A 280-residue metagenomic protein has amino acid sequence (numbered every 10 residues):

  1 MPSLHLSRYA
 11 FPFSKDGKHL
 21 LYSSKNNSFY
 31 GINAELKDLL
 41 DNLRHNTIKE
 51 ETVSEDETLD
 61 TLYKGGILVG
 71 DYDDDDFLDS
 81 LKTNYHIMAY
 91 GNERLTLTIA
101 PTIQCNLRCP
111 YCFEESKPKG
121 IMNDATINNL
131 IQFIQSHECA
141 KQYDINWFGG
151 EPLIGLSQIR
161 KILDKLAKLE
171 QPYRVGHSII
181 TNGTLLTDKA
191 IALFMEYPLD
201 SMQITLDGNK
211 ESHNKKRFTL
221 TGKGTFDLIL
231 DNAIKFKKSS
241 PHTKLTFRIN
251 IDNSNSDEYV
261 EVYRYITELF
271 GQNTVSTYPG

Functional and structural regions predicted by a protein language model:
L6-L21, N26-G31, E55-T98: N-terminal [4Fe-4S]-dependent radical SAM core
E35, L39-V53: Short acidic, hydrophobic short linear motifs in intrinsically disordered regions
T61, S80-A192, Y197-D200: Conserved alpha-helical substructure of the radical SAM core
I121-A125, L220-L228: Alpha-helix N-cap and loop-to-helix initiation/capping positions
L130, Q158, I162-L166, A190 (+2 more regions): A general structural detector for well-ordered alpha-helical segments in enzyme core domains, enriched
I145-W147, I179, I204, F247 (+1 more regions): Buried hydrophobic side chains on well-structured beta-strands
P152-I154, G183-D188, I204-G222, D252-S254 (+1 more regions): Conserved radical SAM core fold
D227-G280: Conserved C-terminal portion of the radical SAM core fold that forms the substrate/S-adenosylmethionine-binding
